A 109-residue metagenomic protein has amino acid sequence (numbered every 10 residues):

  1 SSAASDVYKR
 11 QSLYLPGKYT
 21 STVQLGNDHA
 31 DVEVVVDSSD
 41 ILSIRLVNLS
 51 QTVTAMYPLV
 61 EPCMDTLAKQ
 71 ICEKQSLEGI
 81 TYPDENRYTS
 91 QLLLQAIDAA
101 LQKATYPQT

Functional and structural regions predicted by a protein language model:
S1-Y8: Short, small-residue-biased leader/transition segments that mark boundaries at the very start of proteins
K9-R10, G17: Transition segment at domain starts
Y14, T20-T109: Active-site- and interface-proximal helix/loop "cap" or "latch" segments in soluble metabolic and energy-transducing
